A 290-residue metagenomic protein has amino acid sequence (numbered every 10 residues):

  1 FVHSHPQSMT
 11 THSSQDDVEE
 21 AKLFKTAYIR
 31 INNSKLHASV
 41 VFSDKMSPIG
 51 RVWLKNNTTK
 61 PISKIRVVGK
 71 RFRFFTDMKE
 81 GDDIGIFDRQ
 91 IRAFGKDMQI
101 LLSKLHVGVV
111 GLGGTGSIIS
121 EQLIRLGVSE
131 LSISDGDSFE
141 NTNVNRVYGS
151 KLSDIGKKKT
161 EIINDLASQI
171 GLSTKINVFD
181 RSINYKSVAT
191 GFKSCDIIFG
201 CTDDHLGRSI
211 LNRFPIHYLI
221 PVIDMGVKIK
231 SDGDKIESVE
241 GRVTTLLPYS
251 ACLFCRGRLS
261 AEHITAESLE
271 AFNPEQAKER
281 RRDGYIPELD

Functional and structural regions predicted by a protein language model:
H3-P61: Active-site-proximal loop/helix of nucleotide/amide-processing enzymes and allied scaffolds
K22-F24, K79-K104, F139-S153, L172-T174: Short acidic, glycine/proline-enriched helix-loop-strand junctions
S34-H37, L172, Y218-I220: A short helix->loop->beta-strand "cap" motif at the edges of active sites that frequently abuts
R51-W53, N57-V107: N-terminal charged helix/coil linker that caps or initiates catalytic domains
G95-E140: Glycine-rich adenosine-cofactor-binding loop
V128-L172: Glycine-rich phosphate-binding loop and adjoining beta1-alpha1-beta2 segment of Rossmann-like nucleotide-binding folds
I176-V178, A189-D290: E1/E1-like adenylate-forming module used to activate ubiquitin-like modifiers and sulfur-carrier proteins
D180-S182: Conserved acidic residues
